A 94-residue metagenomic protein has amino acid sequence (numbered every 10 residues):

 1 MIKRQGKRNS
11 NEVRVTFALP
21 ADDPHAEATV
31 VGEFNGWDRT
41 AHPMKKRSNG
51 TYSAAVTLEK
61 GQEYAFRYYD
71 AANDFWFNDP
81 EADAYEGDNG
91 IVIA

Functional and structural regions predicted by a protein language model:
M1-V13: Extracellular ectodomain segments of secreted/surface proteins
N11-G61, A71-A94: Aromatic-rich carbohydrate-binding modules that target alpha-glucans
